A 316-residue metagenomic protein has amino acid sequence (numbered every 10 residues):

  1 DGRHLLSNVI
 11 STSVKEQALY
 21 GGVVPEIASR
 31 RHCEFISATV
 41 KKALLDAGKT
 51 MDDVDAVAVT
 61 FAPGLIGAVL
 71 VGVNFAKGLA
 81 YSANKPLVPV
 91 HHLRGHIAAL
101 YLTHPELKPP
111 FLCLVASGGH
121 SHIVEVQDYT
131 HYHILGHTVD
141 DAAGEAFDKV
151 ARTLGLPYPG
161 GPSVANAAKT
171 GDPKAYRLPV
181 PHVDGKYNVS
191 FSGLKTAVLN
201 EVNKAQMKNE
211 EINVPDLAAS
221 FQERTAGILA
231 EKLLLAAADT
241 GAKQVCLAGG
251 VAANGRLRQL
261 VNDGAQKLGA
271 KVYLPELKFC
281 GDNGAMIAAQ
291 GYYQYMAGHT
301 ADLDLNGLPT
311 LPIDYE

Functional and structural regions predicted by a protein language model:
D1-P63, H92, H96: N-terminal beta-alpha supersecondary unit
N8, T50, N166-V245, N254-L268 (+2 more regions): A contiguous, well-structured pocket-lining segment that forms one wall/lid of small-molecule binding clefts in soluble
T50-F61, T240-A252, Y273-E276: Short glycine-rich phosphate-binding loop at a beta-alpha junction
V59-K85, G255-G264: Short Gly/Thr/Asp-enriched flexible loops that form oxyanion-binding sites at enzyme active sites
P89-V90, N262-I287: Conserved phosphate-binding/catalytic loops in two-lobed NTP-binding clefts
V90-L112: Conserved phosphate-binding catalytic cores of ATP/NTP-utilizing and phosphoryl-transfer enzymes
R94, P105, Q127-T170, K195-T196 (+1 more regions): Glycine-rich phosphate-binding loop plus the immediately following alpha-helix
H96, P275-D314: Glycine-rich phosphate-binding/hydrolytic loop that grips phosphoryl groups
